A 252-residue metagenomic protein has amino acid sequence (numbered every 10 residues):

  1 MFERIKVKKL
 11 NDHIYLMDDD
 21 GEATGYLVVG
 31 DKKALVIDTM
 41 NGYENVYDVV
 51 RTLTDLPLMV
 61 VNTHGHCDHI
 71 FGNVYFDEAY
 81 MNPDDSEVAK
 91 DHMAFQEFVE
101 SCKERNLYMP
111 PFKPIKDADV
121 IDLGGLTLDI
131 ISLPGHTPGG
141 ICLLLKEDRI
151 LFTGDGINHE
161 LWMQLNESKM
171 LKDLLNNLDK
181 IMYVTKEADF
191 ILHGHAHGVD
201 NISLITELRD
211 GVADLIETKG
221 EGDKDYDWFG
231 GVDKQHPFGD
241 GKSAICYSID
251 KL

Functional and structural regions predicted by a protein language model:
F2-I5, K9-D12, E78-S132, T137 (+2 more regions): Metallo-beta-lactamase
E3-T52, L143-N158: Conserved beta-strand hairpin/beta-sheet module of binuclear metal-dependent hydrolase folds, prominently
E22, G42-E44, G65-F71, S86-E87 (+3 more regions): Active-site environment of divalent metal-dependent phosphoester hydrolases
V36-T39, L58-D68, Y80-P83, S132-G135 (+2 more regions): Active-site neighborhood of phospho(di)ester-bond hydrolases with catalytic His/Asp-centered motifs
G42-I121, L208-E221: Active-site HxH/HxHxD metal-binding segment of metal-dependent hydrolases
F71, L128, K169: Residue-level signal for the nucleotide or nucleotide-sugar donor/cofactor binding architecture
T137-Y183: A contiguous binding-surface segment within folded domains or other stable secondary-structure elements
D179-L252: Accessory terminal helices/loops
